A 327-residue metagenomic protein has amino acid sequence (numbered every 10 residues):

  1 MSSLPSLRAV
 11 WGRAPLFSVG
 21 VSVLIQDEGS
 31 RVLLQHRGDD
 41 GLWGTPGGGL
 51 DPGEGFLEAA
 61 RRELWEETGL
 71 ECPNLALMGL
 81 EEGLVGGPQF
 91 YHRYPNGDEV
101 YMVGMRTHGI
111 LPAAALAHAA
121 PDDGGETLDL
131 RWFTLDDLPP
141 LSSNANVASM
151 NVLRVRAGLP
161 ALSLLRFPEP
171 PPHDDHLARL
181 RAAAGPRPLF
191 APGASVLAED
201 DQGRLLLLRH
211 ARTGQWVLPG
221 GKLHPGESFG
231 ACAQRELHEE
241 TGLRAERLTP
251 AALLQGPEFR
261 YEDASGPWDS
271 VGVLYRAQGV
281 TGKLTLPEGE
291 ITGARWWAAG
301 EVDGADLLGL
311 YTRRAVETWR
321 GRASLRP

Functional and structural regions predicted by a protein language model:
M1-S22, L159-S195: Acidic, metal-coordinating catalytic segment for phosphate/diphosphate chemistry, firing primarily on the Nudix
V19-V21, S30, V103-M105, L128 (+4 more regions): Change "...and in nucleic-acid phosphodiester-cleaving endonucleases..." to "...and in nucleic-acid processing enzymes
I25, R106-I110, R131-W132, A198 (+2 more regions): Short, well-ordered beta-strand micro-motif
D27-E67, E71, D200-E240: Conserved Nudix-box catalytic region and its N-terminal flanking loop in Nudix hydrolases and closely related
G41-L42, A117-A184, G214-Q215, G282-P327: Nudix hydrolase/Nudix homology domain
E71-L80, R244-L254: A short coil-to-beta-strand element that immediately follows conserved catalytic motifs
G83-H118, L254-K283: Active-site-adjacent beta-strand/loop module that shapes the phosphate/pyrophosphate-binding cleft
H173-H238, P250-L253, P257, Y275: Conserved small-residue-rich
